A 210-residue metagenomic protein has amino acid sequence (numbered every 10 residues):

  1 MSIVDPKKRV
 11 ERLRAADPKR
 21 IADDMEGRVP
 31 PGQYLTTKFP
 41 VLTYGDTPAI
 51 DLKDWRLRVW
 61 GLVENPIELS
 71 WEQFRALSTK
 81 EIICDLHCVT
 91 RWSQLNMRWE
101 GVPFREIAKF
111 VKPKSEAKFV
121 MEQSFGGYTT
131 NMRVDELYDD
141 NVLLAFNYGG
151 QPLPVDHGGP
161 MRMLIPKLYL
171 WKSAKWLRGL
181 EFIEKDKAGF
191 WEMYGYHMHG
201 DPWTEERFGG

Functional and structural regions predicted by a protein language model:
S2-G210: Structured, non-membrane catalytic/scaffold regions adjacent to prosthetic-group chemistry
